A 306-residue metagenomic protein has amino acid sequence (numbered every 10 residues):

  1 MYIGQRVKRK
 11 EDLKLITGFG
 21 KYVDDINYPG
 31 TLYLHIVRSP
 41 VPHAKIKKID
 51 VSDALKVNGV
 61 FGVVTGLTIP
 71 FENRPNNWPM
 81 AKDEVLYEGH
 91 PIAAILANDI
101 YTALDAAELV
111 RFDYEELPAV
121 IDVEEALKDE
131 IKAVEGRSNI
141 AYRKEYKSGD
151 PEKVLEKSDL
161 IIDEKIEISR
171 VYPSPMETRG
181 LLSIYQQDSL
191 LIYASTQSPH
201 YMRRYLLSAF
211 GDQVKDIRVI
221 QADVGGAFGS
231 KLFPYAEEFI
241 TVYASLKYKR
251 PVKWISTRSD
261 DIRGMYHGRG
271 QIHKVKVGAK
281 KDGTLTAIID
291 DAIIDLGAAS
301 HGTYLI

Functional and structural regions predicted by a protein language model:
M1-I306: Structural alpha/beta core scaffold segments of enzyme domains
